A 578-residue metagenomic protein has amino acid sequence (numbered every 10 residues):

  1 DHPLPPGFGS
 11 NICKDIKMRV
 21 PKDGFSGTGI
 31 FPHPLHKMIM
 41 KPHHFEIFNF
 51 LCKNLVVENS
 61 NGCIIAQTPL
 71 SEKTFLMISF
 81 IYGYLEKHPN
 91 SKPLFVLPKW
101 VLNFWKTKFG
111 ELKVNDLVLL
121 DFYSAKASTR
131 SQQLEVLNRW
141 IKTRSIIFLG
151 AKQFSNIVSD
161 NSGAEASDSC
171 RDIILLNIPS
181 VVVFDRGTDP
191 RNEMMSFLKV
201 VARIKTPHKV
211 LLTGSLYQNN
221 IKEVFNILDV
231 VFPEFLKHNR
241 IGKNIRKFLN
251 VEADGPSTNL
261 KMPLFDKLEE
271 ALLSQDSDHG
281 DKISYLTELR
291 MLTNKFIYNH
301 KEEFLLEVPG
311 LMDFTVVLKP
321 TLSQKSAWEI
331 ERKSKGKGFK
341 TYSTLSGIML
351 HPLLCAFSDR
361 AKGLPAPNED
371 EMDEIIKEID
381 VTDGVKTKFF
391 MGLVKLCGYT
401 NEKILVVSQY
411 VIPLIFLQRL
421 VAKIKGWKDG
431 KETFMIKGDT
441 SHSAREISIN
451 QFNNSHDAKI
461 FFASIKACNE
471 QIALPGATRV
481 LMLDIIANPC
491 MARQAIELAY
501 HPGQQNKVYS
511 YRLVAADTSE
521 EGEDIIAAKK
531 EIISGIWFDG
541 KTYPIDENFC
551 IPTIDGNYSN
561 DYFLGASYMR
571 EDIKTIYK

Functional and structural regions predicted by a protein language model:
D1-C63, K142-I146, G150-S155: Charged, low-complexity
T28-L35, K73-T74, L85-E193, L249-D254 (+2 more regions): SF2 helicase/translocase NTPase motor core, specifically the RecA-like lobe 1 inter-motif segment between Walker
E58-F80: Walker A/P-loop
V181, L198-I297: Conserved P-loop NTPase motor "coupling/switch" region that bridges the ATPase
R191, G426-G522: Conserved RecA-like P-loop NTPase helicase motor core
V210, P263-E371, L393: Inter-lobe connector of SF1/SF2 helicase motors
S323-K337, V381-Q409: Conserved interdomain hinge at the start of the Helicase C-terminal
C490-I496, Y500-Y577: A conserved SF2-helicase RecA2
